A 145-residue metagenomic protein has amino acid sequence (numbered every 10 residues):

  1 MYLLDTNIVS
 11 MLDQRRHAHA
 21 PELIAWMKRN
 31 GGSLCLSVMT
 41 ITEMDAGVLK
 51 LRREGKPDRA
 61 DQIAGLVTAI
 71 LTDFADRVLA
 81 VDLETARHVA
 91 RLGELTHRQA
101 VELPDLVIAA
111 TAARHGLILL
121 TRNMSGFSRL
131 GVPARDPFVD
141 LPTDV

Functional and structural regions predicted by a protein language model:
M1, A109, A113-V145: Acidic, PIN/NYN-like endoribonuclease modules and their adjacent C-terminal/linker elements
M1-T40, K50-T68, R129, T143-V145: Short, well-structured N-terminal submotif of metal-dependent ribonuclease cores
I8, T40, T85, V107-I108 (+1 more regions): Alpha-helix capping/helix-boundary segments
M11-L12, G47, H88-V89, L130 (+1 more regions): Residues that scaffold the ATP/ADP-binding catalytic core of kinase and kinase-like folds
S37, V81-L83, R122, P137: Conserved beta-strand termini and adjacent loop/short-helix elements that scaffold enzyme active sites in alpha/beta
E43: Acidic-residue sensor for enzyme active/binding pockets
A46-R52, T72-L120: Active-site neighborhoods of divalent-metal-dependent phosphate/nucleic-acid chemistry enzymes
